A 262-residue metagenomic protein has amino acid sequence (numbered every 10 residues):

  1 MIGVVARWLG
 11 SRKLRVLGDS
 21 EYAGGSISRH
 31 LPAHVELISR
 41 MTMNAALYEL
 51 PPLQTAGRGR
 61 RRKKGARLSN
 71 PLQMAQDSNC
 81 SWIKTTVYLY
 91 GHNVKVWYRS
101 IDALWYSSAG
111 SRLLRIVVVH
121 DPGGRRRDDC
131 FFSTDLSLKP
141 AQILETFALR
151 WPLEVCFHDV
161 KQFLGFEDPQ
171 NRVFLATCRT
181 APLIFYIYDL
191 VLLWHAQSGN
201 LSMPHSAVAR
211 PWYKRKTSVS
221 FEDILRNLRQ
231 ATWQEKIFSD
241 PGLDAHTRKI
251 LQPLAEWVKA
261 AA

Functional and structural regions predicted by a protein language model:
M1-A262: Single, function-defining residue in the core of a domain
